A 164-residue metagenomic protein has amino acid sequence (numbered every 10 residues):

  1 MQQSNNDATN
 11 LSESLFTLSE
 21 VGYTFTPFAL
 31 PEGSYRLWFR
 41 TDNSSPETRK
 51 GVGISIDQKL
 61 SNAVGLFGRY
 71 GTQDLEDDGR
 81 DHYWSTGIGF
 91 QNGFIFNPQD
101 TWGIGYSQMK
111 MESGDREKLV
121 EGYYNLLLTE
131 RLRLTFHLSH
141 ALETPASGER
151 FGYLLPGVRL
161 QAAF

Functional and structural regions predicted by a protein language model:
M1-E20: Aromatic- and glycine-enriched pocket-lining scaffold segments that form the walls of small-molecule binding clefts
S4-A8, Q73-L75, Q108-M109, T144-A146: Extracellular loop and loop/strand-boundary signature of outer-membrane beta-barrel proteins
E13-T17, T48-V52, R80-W84, R116-V120 (+1 more regions): Residues that define the transmembrane beta-barrel architecture of outer-membrane proteins
S19-M111: Detector for outer-membrane/organellar transmembrane beta-barrel domains, recognizing the amphipathic beta-strand
I88, G152-F164: Outer-membrane beta-barrel "beta-signal"
G89, L119-N125: Short glycine-rich, acidic/polar surface loops and turns
G103-G105, Y123, L132-S139: Conserved active-site loop/cleft motifs that coordinate metal ions or position small ligands
